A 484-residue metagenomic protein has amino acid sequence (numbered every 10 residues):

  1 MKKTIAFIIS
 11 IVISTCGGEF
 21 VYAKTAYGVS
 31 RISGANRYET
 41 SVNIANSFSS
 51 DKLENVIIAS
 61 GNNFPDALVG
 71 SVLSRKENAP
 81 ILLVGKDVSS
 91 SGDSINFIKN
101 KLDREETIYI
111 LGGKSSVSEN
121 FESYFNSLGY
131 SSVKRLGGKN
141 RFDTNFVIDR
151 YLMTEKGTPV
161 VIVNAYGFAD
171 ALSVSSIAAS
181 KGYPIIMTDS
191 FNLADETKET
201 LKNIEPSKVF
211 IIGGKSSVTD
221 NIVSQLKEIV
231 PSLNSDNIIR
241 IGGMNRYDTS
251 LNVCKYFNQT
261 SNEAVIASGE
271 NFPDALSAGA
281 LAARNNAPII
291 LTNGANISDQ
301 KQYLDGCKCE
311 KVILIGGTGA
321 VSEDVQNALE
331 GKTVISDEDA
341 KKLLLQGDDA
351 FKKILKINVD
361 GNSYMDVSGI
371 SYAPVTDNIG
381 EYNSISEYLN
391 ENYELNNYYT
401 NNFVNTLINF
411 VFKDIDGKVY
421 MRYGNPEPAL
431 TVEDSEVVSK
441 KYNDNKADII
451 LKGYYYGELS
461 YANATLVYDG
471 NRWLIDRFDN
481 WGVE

Functional and structural regions predicted by a protein language model:
M1-A23: Sec-dependent N-terminal signal peptides of Gram-positive bacterial secreted proteins and lipoproteins
I8, Y22-V334: Extracellular glycan-binding segments that recognize GlcNAc-based cell-wall polysaccharides
V84, L111, I315, I450-K452 (+2 more regions): A structural detector for beta-sheet-dominated domains
A275-A280, I450-L459: C-terminal structured interaction module
I335-V419: Core segments of small alpha/beta cavity-forming domains
I415-Y456: Surface-exposed, charged secondary-structure patches
D448, L459-E484: Short beta-strand edge/turn micro-motifs at domain boundaries
